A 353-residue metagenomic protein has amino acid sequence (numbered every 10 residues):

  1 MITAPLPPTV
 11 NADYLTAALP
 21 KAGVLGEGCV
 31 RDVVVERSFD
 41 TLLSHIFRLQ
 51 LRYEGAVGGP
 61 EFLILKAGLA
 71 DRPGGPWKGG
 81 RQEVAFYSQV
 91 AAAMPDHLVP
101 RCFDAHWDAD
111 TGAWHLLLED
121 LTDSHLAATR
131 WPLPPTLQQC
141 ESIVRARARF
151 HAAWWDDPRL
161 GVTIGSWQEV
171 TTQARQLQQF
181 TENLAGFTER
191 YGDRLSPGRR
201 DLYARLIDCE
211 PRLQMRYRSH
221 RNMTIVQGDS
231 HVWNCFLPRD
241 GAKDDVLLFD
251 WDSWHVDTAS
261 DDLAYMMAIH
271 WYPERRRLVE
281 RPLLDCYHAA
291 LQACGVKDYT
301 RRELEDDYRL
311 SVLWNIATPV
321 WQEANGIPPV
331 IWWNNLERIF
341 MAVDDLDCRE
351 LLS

Functional and structural regions predicted by a protein language model:
M1-D40, R52-P60, G161, L213-H220 (+5 more regions): Regulatory N- and C-terminal appendages and interdomain linkers associated with kinase/kinase-like NTP transferase
M1-G112, P238-V246: Conserved NTP-binding catalytic cores of kinases and kinase-like/nucleotidyltransferase enzymes across multiple kinase
V24, M94-L98, W154-T163, L291-T300: Surface-exposed helix-capping loop/turn segments at secondary-structure junctions
F39-A56, I64, I207-A259: Active-site acidic catalytic loop and adjacent metal/ATP-binding pocket of ATP-dependent phosphoryl transfer enzymes
G68-R72, A128-L133, L248-F249, Y265-P273: Glycine- and acidic
A85, Q89, S253-G295, V312-N334: Active-site activation/catalytic loop segments of kinase-like enzymes and analogous catalytic loops in related
L116-D123: Short pocket-lining segment of the protein kinase catalytic domain that shapes the ATP-binding cleft
H125-Q227, P238-G241, N334-R338, A342-L352: ATP-dependent phospho-/nucleotidyl transfer catalytic cores
